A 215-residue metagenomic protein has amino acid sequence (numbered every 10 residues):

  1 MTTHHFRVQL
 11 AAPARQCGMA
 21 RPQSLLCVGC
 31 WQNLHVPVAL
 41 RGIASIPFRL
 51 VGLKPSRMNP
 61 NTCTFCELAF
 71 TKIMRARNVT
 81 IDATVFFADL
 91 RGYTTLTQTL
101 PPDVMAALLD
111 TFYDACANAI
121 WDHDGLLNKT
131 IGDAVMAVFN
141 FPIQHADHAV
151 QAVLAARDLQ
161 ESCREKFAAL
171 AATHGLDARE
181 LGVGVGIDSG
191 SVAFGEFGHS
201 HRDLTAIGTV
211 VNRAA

Functional and structural regions predicted by a protein language model:
M1-D82, A169: Regulatory cytosolic signal-relay segments
T3-H4, L68-F70, D89-T94, D133-M136 (+1 more regions): Short amphipathic alpha-helical segments, especially helix-boundary/capping motifs
H5-G18, F141-A215: Catalytic beta-strand-to-alpha-helix segment of the class III nucleotidyl cyclase homology domain
A14, P47-L50, K54, L96-D103 (+2 more regions): Short coil/turn segments at secondary-structure junctions
T64-F65, V85-L90, I131, V185-S189 (+1 more regions): Short hydrophobic/aromatic-rich motifs at helix boundaries and adjacent loops
L68, K72, D114, N118 (+2 more regions): Conserved helix-loop functional segments at active or binding sites
R77-A155: Catalytic NTP-binding/metal-coordinating core of nucleotidyl cyclase/transferase enzymes
